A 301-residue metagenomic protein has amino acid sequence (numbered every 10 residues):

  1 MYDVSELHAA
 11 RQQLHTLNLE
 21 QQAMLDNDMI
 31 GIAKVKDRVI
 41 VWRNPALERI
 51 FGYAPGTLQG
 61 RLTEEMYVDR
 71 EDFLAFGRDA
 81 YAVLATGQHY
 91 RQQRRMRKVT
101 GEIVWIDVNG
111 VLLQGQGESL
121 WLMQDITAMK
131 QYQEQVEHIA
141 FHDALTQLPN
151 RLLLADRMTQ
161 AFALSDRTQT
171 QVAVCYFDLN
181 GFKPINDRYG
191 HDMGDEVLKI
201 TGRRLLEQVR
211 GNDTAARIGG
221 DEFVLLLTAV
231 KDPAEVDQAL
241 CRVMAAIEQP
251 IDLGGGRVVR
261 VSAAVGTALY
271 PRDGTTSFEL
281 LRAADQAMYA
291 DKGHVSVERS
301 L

Functional and structural regions predicted by a protein language model:
M1-D3, Y67, Q116-T127, A283: PAS-family sensory domains
H8-A23, K130-H142, L148, L152-T159: Sensory-domain boundary/capping and coupling elements
L47-Q59, V68-R70: PAS/PAS-like sensory domain cap-loop motif
A85-I106, G117, R257-V259: Per-ARNT-Sim (PAS) sensory domains and their PAS-associated C-terminal
V108-L120, R272-T276: Short loop/turn elements at sensory-signaling interfaces that couple input to output
E137-F141, L148-A173, N180-R210, A216-G220 (+4 more regions): Conserved long alpha-helical elements within nucleotide-processing catalytic cores of c-di-GMP signaling and class III
H191, L240-C241, G255-G256, L269-S300: Catalytic-core segments of nucleotide cyclases and related cyclic-nucleotide turnover enzymes
A216-I218, P233, I247-A264, D273 (+1 more regions): Catalytic core regions of nucleotide second-messenger enzymes
